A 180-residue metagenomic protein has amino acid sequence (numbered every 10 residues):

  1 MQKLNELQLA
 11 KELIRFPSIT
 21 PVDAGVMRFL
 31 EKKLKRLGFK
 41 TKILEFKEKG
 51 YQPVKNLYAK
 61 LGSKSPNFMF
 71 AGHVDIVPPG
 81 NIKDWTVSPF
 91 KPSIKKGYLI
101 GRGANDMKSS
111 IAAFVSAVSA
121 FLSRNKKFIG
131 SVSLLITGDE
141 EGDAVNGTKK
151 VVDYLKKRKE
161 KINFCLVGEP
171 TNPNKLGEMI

Functional and structural regions predicted by a protein language model:
M1, R36, T171, K175: Metal-dependent amide/peptide-bond hydrolase catalytic core, centered on the "pita-bread" metallohydrolase fold
Q2-I100, R124-F128: Acidic/His- and Gly-rich active-site-bordering loop/insert found across diverse amide/peptide-bond hydrolases
I19, V74, G103-N105, E140 (+1 more regions): Gly/Ser/Thr-rich beta-alpha loop segments that engage phosphate groups in nucleotides
P92, I100-R102, S133-T137: Short glycine/serine-rich loop segments
G97-A113: Glycine/serine-rich anion-binding loops at beta->alpha junctions that coordinate negatively charged ligand groups
S109-S116, S123-I180: Fold-level recognition of mixed alpha/beta catalytic cores in primary-metabolism enzymes, strongest
